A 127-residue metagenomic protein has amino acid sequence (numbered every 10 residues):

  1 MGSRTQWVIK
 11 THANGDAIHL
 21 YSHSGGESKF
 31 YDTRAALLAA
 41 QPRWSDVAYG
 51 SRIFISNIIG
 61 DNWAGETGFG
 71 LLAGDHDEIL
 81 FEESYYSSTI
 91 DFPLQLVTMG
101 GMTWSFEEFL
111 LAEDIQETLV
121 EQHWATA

Functional and structural regions predicted by a protein language model:
R4-I9: Short beta-strand scaffold segments in enzyme catalytic cores
K10, T33-R34, A73: Ubiquitous "structural anchor" signal
K10-D16, F92: Short acidic-glycine loop/turn motifs at beta-strand connectors
I18-Y31: Short, solvent-exposed aromatic-acidic interface loops
F30-L38: Cysteine protease-like catalytic core of ubiquitin/ubiquitin-like
L37-A127: Low-complexity intrinsically disordered segments
